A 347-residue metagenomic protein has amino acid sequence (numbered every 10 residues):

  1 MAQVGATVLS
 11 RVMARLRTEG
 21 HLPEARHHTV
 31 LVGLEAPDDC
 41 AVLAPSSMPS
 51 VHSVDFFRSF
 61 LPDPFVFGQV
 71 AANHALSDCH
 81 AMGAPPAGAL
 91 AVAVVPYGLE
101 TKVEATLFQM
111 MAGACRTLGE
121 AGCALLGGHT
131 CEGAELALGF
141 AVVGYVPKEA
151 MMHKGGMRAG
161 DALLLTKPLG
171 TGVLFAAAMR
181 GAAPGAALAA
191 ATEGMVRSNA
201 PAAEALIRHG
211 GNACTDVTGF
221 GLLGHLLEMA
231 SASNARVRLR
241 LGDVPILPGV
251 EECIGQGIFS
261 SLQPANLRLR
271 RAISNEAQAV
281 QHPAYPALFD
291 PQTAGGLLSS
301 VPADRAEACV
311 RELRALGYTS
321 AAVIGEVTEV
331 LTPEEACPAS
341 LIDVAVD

Functional and structural regions predicted by a protein language model:
A2-A178, A183-A189: Glycine-rich phosphate/pyrophosphate-binding loop regions near the starts of catalytic domains
V30-L34, M195, A287-D290: Short Gly/Pro-enriched turn/cap motifs at secondary-structure boundaries
A41-H52, V196-P201, L267-Q278: Acidic-glycine-rich active-site phosphate/pyrophosphate-binding loop
F67-V70, T192-A200: A glycine-rich, Thr/Ser-enriched phosphate-binding loop motif common to dinucleotide/cofactor-binding enzymes
G98-A124, C131-L138, R208-C214, T218-D347: Glycine-/charge-enriched secondary-structure boundary and capping motifs
R158, S198-G211, H282-P283: Short, hydrophobic/aliphatic alpha-helical segments
